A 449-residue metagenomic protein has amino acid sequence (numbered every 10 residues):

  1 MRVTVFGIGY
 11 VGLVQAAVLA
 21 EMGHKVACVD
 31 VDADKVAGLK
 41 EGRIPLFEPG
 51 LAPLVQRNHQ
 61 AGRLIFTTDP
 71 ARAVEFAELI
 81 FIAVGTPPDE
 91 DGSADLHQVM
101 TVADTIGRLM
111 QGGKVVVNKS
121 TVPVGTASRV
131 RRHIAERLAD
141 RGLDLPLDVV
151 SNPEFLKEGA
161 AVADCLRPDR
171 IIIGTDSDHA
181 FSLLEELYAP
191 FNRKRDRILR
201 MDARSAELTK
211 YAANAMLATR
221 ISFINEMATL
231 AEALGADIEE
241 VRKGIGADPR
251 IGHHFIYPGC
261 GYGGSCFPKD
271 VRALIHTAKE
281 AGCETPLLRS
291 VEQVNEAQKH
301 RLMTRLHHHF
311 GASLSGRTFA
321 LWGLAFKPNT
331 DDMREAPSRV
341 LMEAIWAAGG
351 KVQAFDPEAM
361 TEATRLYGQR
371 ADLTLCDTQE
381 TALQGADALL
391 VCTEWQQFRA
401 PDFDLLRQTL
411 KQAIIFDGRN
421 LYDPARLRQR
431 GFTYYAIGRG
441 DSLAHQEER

Functional and structural regions predicted by a protein language model:
M1-R449: Structural/interface elements that position substrates and couple domains in central-metabolism enzymes
